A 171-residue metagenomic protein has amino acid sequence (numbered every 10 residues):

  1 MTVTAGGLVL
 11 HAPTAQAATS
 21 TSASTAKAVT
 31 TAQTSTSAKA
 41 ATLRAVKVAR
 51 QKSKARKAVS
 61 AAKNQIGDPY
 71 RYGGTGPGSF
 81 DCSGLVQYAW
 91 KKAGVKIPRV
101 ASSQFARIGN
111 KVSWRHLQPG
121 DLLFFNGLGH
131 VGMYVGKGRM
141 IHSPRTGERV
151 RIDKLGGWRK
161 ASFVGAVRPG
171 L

Functional and structural regions predicted by a protein language model:
M1-S53, L171: N-terminal secretion targeting segments of exported proteins
T2, G67-G78, F125-K160: Glycine-rich catalytic cores of cysteine/serine-nucleophile enzymes that process amide/ester linkages in cell-envelope
V48, D68-Q118: Catalytic cysteine-centered active-site loop
K54-A58, A62, C82, A89: Stable alpha-helical elements in mature extracytoplasmic
A61-N64, G120-L122: Short, functionally critical alpha-helical segments immediately adjacent to catalytic or ligand/cofactor-binding
V95-R149: ...with weaker cross-activation on analogous glycine-rich loops/strands in unrelated enzymes
G165-L171: Short, low-complexity, Pro/Ser/Thr/Gly-rich segments in the mature regions of secreted, periplasmic
